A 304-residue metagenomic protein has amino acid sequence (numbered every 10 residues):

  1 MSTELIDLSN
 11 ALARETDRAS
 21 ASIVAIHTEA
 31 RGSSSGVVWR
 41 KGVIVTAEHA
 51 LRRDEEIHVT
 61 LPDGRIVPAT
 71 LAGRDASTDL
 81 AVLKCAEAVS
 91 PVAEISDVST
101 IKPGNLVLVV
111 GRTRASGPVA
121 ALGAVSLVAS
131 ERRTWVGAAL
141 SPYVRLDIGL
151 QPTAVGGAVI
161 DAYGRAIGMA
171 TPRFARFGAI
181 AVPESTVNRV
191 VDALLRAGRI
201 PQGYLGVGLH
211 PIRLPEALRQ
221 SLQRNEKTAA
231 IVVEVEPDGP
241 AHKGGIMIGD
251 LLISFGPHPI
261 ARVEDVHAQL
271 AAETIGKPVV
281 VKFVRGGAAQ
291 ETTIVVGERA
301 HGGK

Functional and structural regions predicted by a protein language model:
M1-T16, V109, T113, A162 (+5 more regions): C-terminal cap/linker of serine protease catalytic domains
S2-E4, A25-V119, Y143-V144, P152-T153 (+8 more regions): Conserved active-site neighborhood of the chymotrypsin/trypsin-like protease fold
S20-S22, A81, C85-E94, V119-F177 (+3 more regions): Active-site region of chymotrypsin-like
V37, P68-T70, A120-S126, A158 (+4 more regions): Residues located in well-ordered beta-strands
V43-V45, I167, A241-E264: Conserved PDZ fold ligand-binding element
I101-L106, I160-A166, M247-S254: Short, well-structured beta-strand-loop connectors
T153-A158, R213-Q223, E236-S254, Q269: PDZ/PDZ-like domain micro-motif
V207, V235, G249, P259-V263 (+1 more regions): PDZ peptide-recognition modules
